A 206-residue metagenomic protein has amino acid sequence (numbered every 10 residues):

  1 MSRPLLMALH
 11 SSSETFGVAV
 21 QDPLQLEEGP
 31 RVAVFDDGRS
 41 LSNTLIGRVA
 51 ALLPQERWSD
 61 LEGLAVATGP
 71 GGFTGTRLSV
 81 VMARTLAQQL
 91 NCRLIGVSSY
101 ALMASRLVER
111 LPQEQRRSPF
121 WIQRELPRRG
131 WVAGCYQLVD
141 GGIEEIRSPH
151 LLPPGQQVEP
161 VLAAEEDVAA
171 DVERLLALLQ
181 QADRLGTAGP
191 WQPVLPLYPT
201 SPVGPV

Functional and structural regions predicted by a protein language model:
M1-E28, G38-T44, R48, I95-V206: Oxyanion-binding and handling regions
S13, L53-E56, T68, D183: Short amphipathic alpha-helical segments enriched in hydrophobics
R31-D37, T68-F73, A164-E166: A short glycine/serine-rich beta->alpha loop
R39-N43, W58, T76-V80: Generic alpha-helical scaffold signal
V49-G63: Phosphate/pyrophosphate-binding loops at sites that engage ATP/ADP/AMP, CoA/4′-phosphopantetheine, polyphosphate
A50-L53, A87, N91, V108: Short amphipathic alpha-helical signal-transduction/dimerization elements
G63-S99: DPxDG-like acidic metal-binding loop motif
